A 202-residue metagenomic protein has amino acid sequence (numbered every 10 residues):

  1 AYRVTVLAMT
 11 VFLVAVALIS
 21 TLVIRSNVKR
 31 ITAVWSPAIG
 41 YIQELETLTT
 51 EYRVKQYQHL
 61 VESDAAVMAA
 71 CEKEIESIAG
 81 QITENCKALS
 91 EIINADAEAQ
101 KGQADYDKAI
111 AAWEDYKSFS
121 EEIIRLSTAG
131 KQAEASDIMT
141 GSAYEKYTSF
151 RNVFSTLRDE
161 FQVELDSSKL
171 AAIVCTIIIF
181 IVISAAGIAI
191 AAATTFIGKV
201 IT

Functional and structural regions predicted by a protein language model:
Y2, L7-Y52, A69-E72, A95-W113 (+2 more regions): Amphipathic alpha-helical segments and their boundaries
Y2-T5, V182-T202: Cytosolic-side ends of inner-membrane transmembrane helices, especially those that anchor bacterial signal-transduction
V16-I19, V23, S118, A192-F196: Transmembrane alpha-helix boundary/anchor motif
S20-W35, R53-L60, C86-N94, F119-I183: Juxtamembrane amphipathic/coiled-coil helical coupling segments that flank and transmit signals to/from transmembrane
E51, Q81-N85, A112-F119: Extended, amphipathic, non-transmembrane alpha-helical segments
D64-I92: Alpha-helical segments in soluble extracytoplasmic regions
